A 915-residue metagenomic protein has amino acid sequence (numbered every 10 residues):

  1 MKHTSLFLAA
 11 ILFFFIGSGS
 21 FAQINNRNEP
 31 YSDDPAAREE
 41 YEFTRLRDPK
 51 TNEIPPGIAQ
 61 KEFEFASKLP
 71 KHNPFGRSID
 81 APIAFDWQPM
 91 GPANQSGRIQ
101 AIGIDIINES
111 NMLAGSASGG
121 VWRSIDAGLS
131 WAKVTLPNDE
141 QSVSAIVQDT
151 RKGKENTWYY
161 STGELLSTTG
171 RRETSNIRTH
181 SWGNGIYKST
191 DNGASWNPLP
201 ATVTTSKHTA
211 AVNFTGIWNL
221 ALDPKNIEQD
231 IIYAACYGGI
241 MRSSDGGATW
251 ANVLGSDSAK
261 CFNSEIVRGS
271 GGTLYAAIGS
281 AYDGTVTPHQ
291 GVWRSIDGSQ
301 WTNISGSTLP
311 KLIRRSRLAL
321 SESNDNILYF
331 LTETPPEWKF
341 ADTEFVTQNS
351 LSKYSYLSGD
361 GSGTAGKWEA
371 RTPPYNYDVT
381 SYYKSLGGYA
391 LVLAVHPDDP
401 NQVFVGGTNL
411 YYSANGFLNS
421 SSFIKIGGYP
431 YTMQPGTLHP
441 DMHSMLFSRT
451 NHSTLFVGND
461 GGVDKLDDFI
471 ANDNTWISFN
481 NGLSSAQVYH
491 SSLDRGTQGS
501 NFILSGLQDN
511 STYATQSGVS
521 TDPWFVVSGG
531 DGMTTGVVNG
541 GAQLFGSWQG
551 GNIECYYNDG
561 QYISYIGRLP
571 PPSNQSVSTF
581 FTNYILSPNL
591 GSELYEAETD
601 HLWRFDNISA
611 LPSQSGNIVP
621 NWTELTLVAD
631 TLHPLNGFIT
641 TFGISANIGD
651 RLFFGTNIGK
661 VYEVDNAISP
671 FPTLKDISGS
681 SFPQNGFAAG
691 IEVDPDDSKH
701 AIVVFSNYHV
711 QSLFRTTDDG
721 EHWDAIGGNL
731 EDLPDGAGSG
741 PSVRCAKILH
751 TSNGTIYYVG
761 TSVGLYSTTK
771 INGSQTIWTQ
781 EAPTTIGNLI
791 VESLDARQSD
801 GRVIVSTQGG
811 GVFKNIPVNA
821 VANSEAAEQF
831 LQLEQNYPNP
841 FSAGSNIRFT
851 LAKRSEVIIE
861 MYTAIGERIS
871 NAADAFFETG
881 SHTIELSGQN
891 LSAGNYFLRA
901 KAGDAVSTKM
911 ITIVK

Functional and structural regions predicted by a protein language model:
M1-N25, V821, L831: Bacterial Sec-dependent N-terminal signal peptides
I24-V818: Beta-propeller blade termini and top-face loops
G416, T450, T850, S887-L891: Hydrophobic loop/turn residues within beta-sheet-rich immunoglobulin-like superfamily modules
A822-Y837, F841-Y862, T883-G888: Glycine-centered coil/turn sites that cap beta-strands in beta-rich domains
S842, Y862-I869, Y896: Short, glycine-anchored, charge-dense loop/turn motifs used at functional sites
R854, T879-S881, A893-N895: Extracellular Ig-like/FN3 beta-sandwich strand-entry sites
S870-F877: Solvent-exposed serine/threonine-rich low-complexity stretches and specific carbohydrate-binding patches
E885, Q889, A893-K915: C-terminal tail/sorting-segment detector
